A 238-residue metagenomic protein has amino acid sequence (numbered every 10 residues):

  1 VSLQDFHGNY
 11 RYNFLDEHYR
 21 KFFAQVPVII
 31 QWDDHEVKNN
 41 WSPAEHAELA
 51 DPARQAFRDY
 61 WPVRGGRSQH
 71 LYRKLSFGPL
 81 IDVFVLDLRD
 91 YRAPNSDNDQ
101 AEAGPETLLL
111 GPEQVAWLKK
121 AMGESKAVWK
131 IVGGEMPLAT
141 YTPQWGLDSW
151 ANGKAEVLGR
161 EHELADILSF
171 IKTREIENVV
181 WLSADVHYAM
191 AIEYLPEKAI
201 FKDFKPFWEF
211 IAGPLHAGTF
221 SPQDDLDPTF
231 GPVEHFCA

Functional and structural regions predicted by a protein language model:
V1-A238: Metal-dependent phosphoester/phosphodiester hydrolase catalytic core
